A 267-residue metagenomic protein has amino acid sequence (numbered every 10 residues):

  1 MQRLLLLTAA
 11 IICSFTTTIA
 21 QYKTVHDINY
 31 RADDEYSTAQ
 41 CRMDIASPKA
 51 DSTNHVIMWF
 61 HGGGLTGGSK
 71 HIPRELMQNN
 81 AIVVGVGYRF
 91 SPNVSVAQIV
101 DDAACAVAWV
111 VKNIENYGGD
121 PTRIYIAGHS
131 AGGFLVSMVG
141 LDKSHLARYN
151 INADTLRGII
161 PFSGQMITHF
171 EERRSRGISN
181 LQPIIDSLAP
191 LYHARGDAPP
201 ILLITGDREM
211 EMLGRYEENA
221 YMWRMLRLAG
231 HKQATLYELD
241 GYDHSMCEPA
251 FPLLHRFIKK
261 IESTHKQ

Functional and structural regions predicted by a protein language model:
A20-S52: N-terminal cap/lid segment of alpha/beta-hydrolase-fold proteins
I28, V111-S175, D186: Primarily recognizes the serine-hydrolase "nucleophile elbow" in alpha/beta-hydrolase and SGNH/GDSL folds
T53-G62: Short beta-strand element of the alpha/beta-hydrolase
H61-T66, Q165: Active-site glycine-rich loops that stabilize anionic/oxyanionic intermediates across multiple enzyme folds
S69-V86: Short amphipathic alpha-helix adjacent to the substrate-entry channel of hydrolases
V94-E115: Alpha/beta-hydrolase active-site loop
N150-G158, G164-E172, L181-A220, R224 (+1 more regions): The feature captures the conserved acid-bearing segment of alpha/beta-hydrolase catalytic domains
A220, R227-Q267: C-terminal catalytic histidine-bearing segment of alpha/beta-hydrolase fold enzymes
